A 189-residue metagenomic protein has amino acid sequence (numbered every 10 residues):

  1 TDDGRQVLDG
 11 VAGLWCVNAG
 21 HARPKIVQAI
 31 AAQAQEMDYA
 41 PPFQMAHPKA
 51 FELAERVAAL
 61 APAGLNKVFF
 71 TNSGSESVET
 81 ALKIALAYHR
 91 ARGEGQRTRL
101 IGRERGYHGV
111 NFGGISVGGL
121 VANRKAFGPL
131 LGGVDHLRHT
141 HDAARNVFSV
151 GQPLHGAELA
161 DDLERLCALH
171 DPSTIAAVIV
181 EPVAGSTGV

Functional and structural regions predicted by a protein language model:
T1-R5: Residue-level recognition of short loop/turn positions
Q6-G95, I101: Glycine-rich loop-to-alpha-helix module at the N-terminal edge of alpha/beta enzyme cores
G13, G74, G106, V183-G185: Short glycine-rich anion-binding loops that position phosphate/pyrophosphate groups of nucleotides and phosphorylated
E36, D142-A143, A184: Active-site/binding-pocket entry motifs
Q44-M45, V150, L154, G188: Alpha-helix capping and helix-loop boundary segments enriched in small/acidic/polar residues
R56-A177: PLP-dependent aspartate aminotransferase-fold enzymes
I179-V189: Conserved PLP phosphate-binding loop immediately N-terminal to the Schiff-base lysine helix in PLP-dependent enzymes
